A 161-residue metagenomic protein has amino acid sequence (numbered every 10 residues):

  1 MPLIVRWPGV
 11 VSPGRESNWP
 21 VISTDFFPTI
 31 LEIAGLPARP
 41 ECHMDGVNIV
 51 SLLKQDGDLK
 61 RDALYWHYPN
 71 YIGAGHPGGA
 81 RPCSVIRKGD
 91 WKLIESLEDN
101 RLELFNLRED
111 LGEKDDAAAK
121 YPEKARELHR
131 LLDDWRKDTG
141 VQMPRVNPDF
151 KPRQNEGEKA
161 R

Functional and structural regions predicted by a protein language model:
V5-P8: Conserved nucleotide-sugar donor-binding and metal-coordinating catalytic region shared by glycosyltransferases
V11-R15, W19, T24-L107, E156-R161: C-terminal cap/loop subdomain of S1 sulfatases and analogous C-terminal strand-loop tails that border
F26, H76, K88, E98-L102 (+1 more regions): Long, internal low-complexity/basic segments
